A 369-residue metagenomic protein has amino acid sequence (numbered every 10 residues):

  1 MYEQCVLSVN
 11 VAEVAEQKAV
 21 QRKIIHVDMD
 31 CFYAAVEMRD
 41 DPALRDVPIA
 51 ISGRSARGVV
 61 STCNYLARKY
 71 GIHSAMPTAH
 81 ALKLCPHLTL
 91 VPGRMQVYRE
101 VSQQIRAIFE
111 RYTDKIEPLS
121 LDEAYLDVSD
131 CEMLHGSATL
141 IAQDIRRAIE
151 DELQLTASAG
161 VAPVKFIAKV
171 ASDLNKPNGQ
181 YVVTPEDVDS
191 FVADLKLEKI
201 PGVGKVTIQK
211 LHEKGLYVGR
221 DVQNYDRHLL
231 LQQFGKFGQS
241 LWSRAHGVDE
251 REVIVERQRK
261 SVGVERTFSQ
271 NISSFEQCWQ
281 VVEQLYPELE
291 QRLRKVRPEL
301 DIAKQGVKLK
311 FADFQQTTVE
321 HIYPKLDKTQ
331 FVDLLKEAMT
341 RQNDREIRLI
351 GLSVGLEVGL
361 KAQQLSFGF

Functional and structural regions predicted by a protein language model:
M1-Q233, Q239, L360, Q364 (+1 more regions): Gly/Gly-Pro- and Ser/Thr-rich, intrinsically disordered tail segments characteristic of DNA damage-repair and tolerance
Q17, H26, H212-L349, E357-A362: DNA-contacting surface of Y-family translesion DNA polymerases
